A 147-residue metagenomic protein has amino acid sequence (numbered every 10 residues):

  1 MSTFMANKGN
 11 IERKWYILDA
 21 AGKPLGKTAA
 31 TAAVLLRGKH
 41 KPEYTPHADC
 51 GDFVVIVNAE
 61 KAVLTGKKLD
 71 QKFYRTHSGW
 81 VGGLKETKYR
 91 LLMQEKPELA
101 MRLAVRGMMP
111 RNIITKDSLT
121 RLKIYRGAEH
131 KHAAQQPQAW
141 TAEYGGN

Functional and structural regions predicted by a protein language model:
M1-L103, M109, I113, K131-N147: Ribosome large-subunit tunnel/peptidyl-transferase-proximal elements
I17-A20, R121-Y125: Phosphate-binding beta-loop-alpha motif at adenosine-nucleotide cofactor sites
I114-S118, L122, A128: C-terminal folded domains that constitute the principal catalytic or ligand-binding module of multi-domain proteins
